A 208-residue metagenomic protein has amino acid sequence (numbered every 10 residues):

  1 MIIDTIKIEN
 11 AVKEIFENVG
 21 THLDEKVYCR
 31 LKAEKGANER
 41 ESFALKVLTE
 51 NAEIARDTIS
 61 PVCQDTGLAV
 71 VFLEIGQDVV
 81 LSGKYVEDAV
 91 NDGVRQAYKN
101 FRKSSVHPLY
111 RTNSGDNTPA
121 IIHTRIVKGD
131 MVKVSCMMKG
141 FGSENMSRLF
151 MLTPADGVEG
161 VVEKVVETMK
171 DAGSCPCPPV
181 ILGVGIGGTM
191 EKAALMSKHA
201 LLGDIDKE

Functional and structural regions predicted by a protein language model:
M1-V184, T189-E208: Non-transmembrane, aqueous-exposed alpha-helical and coiled segments at domain scale
